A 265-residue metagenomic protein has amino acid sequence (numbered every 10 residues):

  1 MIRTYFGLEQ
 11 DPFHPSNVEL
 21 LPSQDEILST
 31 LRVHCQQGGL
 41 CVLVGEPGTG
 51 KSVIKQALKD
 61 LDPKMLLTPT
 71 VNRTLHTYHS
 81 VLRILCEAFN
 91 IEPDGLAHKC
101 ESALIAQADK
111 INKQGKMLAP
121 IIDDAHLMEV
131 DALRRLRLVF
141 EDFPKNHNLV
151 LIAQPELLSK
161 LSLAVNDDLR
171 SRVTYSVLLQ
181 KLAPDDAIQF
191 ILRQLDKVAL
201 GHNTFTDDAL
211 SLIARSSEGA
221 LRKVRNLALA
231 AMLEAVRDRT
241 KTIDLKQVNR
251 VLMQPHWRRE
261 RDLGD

Functional and structural regions predicted by a protein language model:
I2-G7, N17, S29, I54-Q56 (+6 more regions): C-terminal alpha-helical "lid" subdomain
L8-S16, L66-T68, H76-G95: Conserved NTP-binding/hydrolysis module of P-loop NTPases
S23-H34: Pre-Walker A adenine-sensing motif
Q36-A57: Walker A/P-loop nucleotide-binding motif
L40-P47, K99-S102, M128-E129, D142-D167 (+1 more regions): Sensor-1/coupling segment of RecA-like P-loop NTPase cores
E46-P47, T68-T77, Q154-P155: A short hydrophobic beta-strand->loop->alpha-helix junction that borders the nucleotide-binding pocket of P-loop NTPases
V71-T74, L161-L163, T174-A187: Conserved AAA+ ATPase "SRH/arginine-finger" region at the nucleotide-binding site
A108-A132: Conserved P-loop NTPase "ATPase switch" module shared by AAA+ and STAND
